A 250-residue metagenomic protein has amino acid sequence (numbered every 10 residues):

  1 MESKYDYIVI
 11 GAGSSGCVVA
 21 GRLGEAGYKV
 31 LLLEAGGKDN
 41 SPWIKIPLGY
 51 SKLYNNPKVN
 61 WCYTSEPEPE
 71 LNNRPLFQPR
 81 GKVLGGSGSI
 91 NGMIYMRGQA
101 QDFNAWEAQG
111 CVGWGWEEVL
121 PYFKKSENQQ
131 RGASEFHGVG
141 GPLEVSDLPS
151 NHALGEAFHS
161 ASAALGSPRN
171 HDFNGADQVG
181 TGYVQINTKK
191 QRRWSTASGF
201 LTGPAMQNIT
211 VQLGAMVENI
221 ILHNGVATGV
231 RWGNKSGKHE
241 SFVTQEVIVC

Functional and structural regions predicted by a protein language model:
M1-E2, L23-E25, F200-G203, H239-S241: A short acidic-Thr-Gly-centered motif at the start of a beta-strand
M1-K124: N-terminal glycine-rich phosphate/pyrophosphate-binding loop and immediately adjacent elements
E2-Y5, S236-E246, C250: Core beta-strand elements of the Rossmann-like FAD/NAD(P) dinucleotide-binding domain in flavoenzyme oxidoreductases
S14, A35-K38, M216, T244-E246 (+1 more regions): Glycine-/small-residue-rich beta->alpha transition segments that form the dinucleotide
S15, T196, H239: Short, glycine/acidic-rich beta->alpha junctions
F77-Q78, W232, T244: Short, conserved non-catalytic motifs in the polymerase core
E107-A227, G233-K235: Conserved redox-cofactor binding core of oxidoreductases
